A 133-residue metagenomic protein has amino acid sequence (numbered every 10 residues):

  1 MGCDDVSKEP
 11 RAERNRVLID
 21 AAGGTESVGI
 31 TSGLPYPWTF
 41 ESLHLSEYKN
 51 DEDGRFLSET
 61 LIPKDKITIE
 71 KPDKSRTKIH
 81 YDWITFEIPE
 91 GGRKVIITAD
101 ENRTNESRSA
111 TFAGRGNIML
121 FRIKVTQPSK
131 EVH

Functional and structural regions predicted by a protein language model:
M1-D20: Bacterial Sec-dependent N-terminal signal peptides
I19-S27, T31-G33: Solvent-exposed, conformationally flexible loop/turn segments
A21, S107, F121-I123: A structural signal for beta-rich interaction modules in eukaryotic proteins
E26-I30, V95, A110-A113: Buried hydrophobic-core signal for structured, non-transmembrane domains
G33-I96: Surface-exposed binding patches on compact interaction domains or structured appendages
G91, E101-E106: Surface-exposed, short loops/turns at beta-strand junctions within beta-sandwich domains
V95, N117-H133: C-terminal edge beta-strand
N105-N117: A short beta-strand micro-motif common to beta-rich folds, especially ectodomain repeats
